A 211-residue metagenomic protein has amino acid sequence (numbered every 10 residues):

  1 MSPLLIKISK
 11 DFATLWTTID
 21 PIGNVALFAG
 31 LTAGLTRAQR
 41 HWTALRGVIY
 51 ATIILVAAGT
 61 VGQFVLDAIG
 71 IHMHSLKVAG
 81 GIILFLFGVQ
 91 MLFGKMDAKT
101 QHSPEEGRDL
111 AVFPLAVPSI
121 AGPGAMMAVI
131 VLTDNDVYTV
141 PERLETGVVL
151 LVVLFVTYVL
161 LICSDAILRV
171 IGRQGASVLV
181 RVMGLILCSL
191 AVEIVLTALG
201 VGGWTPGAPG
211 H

Functional and structural regions predicted by a protein language model:
M1-T18, G94-K95, K99-A116: Small-residue-enriched transmembrane helix starts and helix-helix packing motifs in multi-pass inner-membrane proteins
S2-F12, D67-V78, V137-V149, W204-H211: Interfacial loop-to-helix junctions that mark the boundaries of transmembrane helices in multi-pass membrane
K7-A57: Juxtamembrane transmembrane-helix termini in multi-pass membrane transport proteins
T36-I49, T139-L151, S177: Membrane-interface alpha-helices at helix entry/exit sites of multi-pass transporters
H41-L92: Membrane helix-loop-helix hairpins that form the core translocation module of multi-pass transporters
V56-V61, I120-L132, L187-V201: Hydrophobic alpha-helical transmembrane segments in multi-pass integral membrane proteins
I69-H74, V159, S164-L179: Membrane interface segments of multi-pass transport proteins and intramembrane proteases
I83-P104, L190-V201: Transmembrane helix exit motif
